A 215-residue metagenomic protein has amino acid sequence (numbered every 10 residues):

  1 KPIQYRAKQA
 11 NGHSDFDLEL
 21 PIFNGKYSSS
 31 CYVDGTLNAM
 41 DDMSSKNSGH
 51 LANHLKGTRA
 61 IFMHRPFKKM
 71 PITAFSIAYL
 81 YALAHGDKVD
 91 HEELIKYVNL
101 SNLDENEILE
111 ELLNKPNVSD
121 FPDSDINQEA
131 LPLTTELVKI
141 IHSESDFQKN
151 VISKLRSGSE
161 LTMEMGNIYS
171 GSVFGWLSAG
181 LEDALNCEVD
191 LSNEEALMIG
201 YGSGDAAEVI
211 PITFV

Functional and structural regions predicted by a protein language model:
K1-D42, K46-N47, G86-D104, L109 (+1 more regions): Condensing-enzyme catalytic core mediating Claisen C-C bond formation in acyl metabolism
D15-L18, I22, H50-H54, I152 (+1 more regions): Generic signal for short, ordered secondary-structure residues within or immediately flanking folded domains
S29, V33-P66, P71: Long hydrophobic segments that form regular secondary structure
L55-V215: Claisen-condensing/thiolase-fold acyl-transfer catalytic domains that form or cleave C-C bonds in fatty acid
